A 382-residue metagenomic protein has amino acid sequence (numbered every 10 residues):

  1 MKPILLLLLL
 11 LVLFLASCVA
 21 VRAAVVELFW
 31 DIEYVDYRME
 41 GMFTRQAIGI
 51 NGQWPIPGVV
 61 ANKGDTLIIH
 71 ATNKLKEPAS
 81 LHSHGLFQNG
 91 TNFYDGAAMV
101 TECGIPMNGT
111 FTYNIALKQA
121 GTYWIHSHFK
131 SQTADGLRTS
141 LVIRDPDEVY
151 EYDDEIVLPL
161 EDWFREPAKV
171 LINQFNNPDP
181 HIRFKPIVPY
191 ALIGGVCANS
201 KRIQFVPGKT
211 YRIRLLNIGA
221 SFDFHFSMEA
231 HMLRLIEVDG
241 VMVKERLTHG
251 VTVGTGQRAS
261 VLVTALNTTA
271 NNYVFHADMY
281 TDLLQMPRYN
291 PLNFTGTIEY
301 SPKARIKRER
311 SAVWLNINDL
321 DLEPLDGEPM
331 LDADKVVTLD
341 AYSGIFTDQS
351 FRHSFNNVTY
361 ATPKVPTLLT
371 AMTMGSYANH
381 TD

Functional and structural regions predicted by a protein language model:
M1-V12: Classical eukaryotic N-terminal signal peptides for Sec-dependent ER targeting/secretion, especially the positively
L13-V25: N-terminal signal peptide
A24-F29, D135-K169, E245-D382: Extended terminal and domain-junction accessory segments
V26-Q53, K74-M99, L160-K169, S221-V241 (+3 more regions): Extracytoplasmic copper-binding redox domains, predominantly the cupredoxin/blue-copper superfamily
W30, I69, L81, S127 (+4 more regions): Divalent metal-coordination and catalytic microenvironments
I50-A61, L67, S83-Q119, V149-Y150 (+5 more regions): Extracytoplasmic beta-sandwich strand-turn segments characteristic of Greek-key/jelly-roll folds
G109-E155: Hydrophobic or amphipathic alpha-helical targeting/insertion segments
D154-T210, R214-A220, Y342-G344, Q349-T359: Acidic-aromatic/histidine active-site loop/patch
